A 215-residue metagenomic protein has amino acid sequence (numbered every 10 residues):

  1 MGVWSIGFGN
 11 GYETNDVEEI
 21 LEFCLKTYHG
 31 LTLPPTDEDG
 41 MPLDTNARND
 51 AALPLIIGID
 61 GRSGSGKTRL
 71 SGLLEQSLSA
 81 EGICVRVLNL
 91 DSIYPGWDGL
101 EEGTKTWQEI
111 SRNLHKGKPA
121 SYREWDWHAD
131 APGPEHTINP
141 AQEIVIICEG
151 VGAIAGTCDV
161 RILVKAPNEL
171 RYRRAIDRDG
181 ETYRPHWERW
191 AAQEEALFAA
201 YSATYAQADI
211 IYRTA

Functional and structural regions predicted by a protein language model:
M1-N15: Charged, amphipathic alpha-helical linker segments immediately N-terminal to NTP-binding catalytic cores
R62: P-loop (Walker A) phosphate-binding loop of NTP-binding proteins
K67: Conserved lysine of the Walker
L70: Hydrophobic positions on the alpha1 helix immediately C-terminal to the Walker A/P-loop
R86, S92-P140, V145: Conserved nucleotide-sensing/catalytic segment adjacent to the nucleotide-binding pocket in NTP-handling enzymes
P134-D179: ATP-dependent NMP and nucleoside kinases share a basic, alpha-helical "lid"
E181-A215: Small-molecule kinase domains that catalyze NTP-dependent phosphoryl transfer to phosphate-bearing small molecules
